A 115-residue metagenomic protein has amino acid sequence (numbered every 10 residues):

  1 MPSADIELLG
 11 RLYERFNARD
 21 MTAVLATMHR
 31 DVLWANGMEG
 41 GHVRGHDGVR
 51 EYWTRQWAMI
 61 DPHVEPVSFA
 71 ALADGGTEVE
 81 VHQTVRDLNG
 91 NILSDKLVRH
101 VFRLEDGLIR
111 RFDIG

Functional and structural regions predicted by a protein language model:
M1-A4, R50-G115: A beta-strand edge to alpha-helix "cap/lid" segment located at domain peripheries
M1-T27, D31: Short, low-complexity N-terminal intrinsically disordered segments enriched in polar/charged residues
T22, H46-D47: Residues in well-ordered alpha-helical elements
M28, N36, D113: Short, flexible helix/strand-to-coil boundary loops that buttress conserved ligand/catalytic motifs in alpha/beta
L33-V43, R55-M59: A short gly/proline-enriched turn/hairpin at secondary-structure junctions
